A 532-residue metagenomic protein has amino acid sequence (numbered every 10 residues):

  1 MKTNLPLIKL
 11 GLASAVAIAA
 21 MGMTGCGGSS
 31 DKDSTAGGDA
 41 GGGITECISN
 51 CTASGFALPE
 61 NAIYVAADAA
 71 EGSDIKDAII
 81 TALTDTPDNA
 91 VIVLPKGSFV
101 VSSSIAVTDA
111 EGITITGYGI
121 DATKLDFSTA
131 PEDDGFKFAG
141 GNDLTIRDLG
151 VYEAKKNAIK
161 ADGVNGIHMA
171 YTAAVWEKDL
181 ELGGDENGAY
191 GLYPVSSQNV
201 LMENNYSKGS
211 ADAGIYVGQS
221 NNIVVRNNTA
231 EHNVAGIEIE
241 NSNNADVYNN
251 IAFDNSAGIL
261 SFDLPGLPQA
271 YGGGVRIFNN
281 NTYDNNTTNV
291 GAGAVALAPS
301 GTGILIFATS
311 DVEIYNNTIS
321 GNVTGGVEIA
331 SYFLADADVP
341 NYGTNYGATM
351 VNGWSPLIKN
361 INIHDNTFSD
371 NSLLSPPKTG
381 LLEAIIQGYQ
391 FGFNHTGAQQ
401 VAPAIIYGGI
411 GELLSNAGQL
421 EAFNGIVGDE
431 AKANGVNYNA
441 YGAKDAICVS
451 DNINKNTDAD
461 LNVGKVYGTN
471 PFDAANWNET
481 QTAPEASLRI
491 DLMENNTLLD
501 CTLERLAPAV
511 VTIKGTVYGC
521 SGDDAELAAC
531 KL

Functional and structural regions predicted by a protein language model:
K2-L12: Bacterial N-terminal signal peptides that target proteins for export
K2-T3, V16-C47: Bacterial Sec-dependent N-terminal signal peptides
G37-T81: Right-handed parallel beta-helix/beta-solenoid
P59, Y64-D77, V91, G112-K155: Right-handed parallel beta-helix/beta-spiral solenoid domain characteristic of secreted/periplasmic
K76-I79, S102-S103, F127-K137, E153-A161 (+8 more regions): Extracellular beta-strand/beta-solenoid scaffold signature
I79-D85, V100-D109, I115, L125-D126 (+3 more regions): Short, T/G/N/S-enriched strand-turn elements that build extracellular solenoid repeat scaffolds
G112, T116-D121, N142-E153, N165-L180 (+7 more regions): Right-handed parallel beta-helix
A161, Y171, N249, L264 (+4 more regions): Extracellular beta-rich repeat passengers
